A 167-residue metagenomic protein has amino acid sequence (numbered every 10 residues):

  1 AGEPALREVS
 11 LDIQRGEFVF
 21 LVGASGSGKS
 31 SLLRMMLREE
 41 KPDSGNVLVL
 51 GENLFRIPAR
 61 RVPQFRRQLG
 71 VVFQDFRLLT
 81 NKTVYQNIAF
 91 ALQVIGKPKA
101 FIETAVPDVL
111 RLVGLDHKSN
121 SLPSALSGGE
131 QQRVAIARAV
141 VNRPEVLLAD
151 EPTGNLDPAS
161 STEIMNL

Functional and structural regions predicted by a protein language model:
L37: Helix-to-loop junction immediately C-terminal to a conserved catalytic motif
G45-N53: Conserved ABC transporter NBD signature motif
L54-G70: ABC ATPase NBD coupling module
K82-F90: Short coil-to-helix segment of the ABC ATPase nucleotide-binding domain corresponding to the Q-loop/switch region
L122-L126, E130-Q132: Conserved ABC ATPase signature
R143: Conserved catalytic motifs of ABC-family nucleotide-binding domains
L147-D150: Catalytic Walker B motif of ABC-type/P-loop ATPase nucleotide-binding domains
